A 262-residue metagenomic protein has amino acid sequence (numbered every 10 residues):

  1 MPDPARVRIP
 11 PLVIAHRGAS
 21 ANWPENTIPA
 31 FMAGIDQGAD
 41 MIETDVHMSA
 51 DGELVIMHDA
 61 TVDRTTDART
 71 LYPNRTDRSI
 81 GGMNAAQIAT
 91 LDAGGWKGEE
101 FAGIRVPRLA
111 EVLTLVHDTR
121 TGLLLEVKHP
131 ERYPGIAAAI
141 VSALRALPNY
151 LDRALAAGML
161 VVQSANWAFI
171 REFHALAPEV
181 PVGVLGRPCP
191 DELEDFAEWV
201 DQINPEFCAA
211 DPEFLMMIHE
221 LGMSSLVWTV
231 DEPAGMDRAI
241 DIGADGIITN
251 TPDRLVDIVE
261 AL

Functional and structural regions predicted by a protein language model:
M1-L262: Phosphate-group recognition and catalysis centered on beta-loop-alpha active-site segments
